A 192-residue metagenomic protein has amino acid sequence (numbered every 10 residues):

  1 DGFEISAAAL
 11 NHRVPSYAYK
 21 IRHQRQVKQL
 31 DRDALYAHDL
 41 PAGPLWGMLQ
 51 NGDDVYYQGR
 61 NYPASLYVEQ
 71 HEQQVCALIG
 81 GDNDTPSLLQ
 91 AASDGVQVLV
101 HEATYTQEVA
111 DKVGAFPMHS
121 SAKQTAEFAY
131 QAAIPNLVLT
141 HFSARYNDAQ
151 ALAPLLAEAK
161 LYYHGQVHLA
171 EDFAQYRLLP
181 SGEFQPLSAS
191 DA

Functional and structural regions predicted by a protein language model:
D1, Q74, Y163-Q166: A short helix-to-beta-strand connector/capping loop
D1, Y56-G59, A77-G80, P117 (+2 more regions): A short linear-motif detector with a strong N-terminal bias
F3-I79, N83-A91, V98-V100: Active-site-proximal loop/helix segment associated with metal-binding centers of metalloenzymes
T85-A192: Binuclear metal-ion centers of metallo-dependent hydrolases, dominated by the metallo-beta-lactamase
